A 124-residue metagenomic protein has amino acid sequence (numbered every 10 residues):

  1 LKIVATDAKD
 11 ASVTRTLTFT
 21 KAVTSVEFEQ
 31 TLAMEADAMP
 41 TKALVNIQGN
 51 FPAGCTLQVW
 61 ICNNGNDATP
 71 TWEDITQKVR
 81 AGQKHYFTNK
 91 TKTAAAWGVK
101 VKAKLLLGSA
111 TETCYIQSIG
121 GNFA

Functional and structural regions predicted by a protein language model:
L1-A124: Beta-strand-rich ligand- or partner-binding modules with a strong bias toward extracellular/periplasmic carbohydrate
